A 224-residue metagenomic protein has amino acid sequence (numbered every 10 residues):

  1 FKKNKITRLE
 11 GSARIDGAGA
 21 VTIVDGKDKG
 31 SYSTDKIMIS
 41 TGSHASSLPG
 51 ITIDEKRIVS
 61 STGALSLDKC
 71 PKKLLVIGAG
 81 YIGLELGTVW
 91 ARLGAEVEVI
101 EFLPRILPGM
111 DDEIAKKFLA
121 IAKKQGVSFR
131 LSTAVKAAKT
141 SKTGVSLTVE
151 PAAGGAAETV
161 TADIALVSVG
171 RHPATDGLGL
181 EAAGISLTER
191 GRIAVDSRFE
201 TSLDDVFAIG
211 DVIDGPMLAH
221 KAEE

Functional and structural regions predicted by a protein language model:
T7-D25, L93-S197: A Rossmann-like FAD-binding core segment of flavoenzymes
T7-E10, L67-D68, I82, R130 (+1 more regions): Alpha-helical transmembrane segments of multi-pass membrane transport proteins
G11, S47-P49, E85, W90 (+2 more regions): Glycine/Thr-rich phosphate-binding loops of Rossmann-like dinucleotide-binding domains
I39-T41, I77-G78: Conserved N-terminal Rossmann-fold NAD(P)-binding element of oxidoreductases
H44-S46, I82, R105: Conserved Rossmann-like nucleotide-cofactor binding loop
D54-C70, T159-E224: FAD-site-proximal beta/loop scaffold in flavoenzymes
R57, D68-F102, G109-M110, G144: Rossmann-like NAD(P)H-binding beta-loop-alpha module
I82-F102, K124, E200-D205, D211-I213 (+1 more regions): Active-site substrate-recognition segment that forms the wall of the catalytic cavity or substrate channel
